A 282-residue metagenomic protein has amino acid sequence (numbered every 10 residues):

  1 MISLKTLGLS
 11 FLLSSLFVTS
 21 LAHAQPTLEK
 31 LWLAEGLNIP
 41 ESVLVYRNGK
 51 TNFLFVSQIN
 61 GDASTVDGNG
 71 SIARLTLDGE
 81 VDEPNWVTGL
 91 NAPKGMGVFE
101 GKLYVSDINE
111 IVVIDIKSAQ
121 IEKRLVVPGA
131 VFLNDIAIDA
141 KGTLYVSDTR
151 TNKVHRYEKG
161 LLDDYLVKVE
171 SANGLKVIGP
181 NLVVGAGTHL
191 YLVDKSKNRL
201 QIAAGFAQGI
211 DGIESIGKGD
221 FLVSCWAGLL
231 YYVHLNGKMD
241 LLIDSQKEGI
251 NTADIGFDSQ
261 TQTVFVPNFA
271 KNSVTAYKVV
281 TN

Functional and structural regions predicted by a protein language model:
G8-T19: Bacterial N-terminal signal peptides
L28-A34, E80-V87, Q120-V126, L161-V167 (+2 more regions): A short beta-strand motif characteristic of beta-propeller blades
L37-T51, G68-N69, V87-K102, I108 (+5 more regions): Beta-rich, blade/repeat-based domains predominating in secreted/periplasmic proteins but also intracellular
V56-D78: Beta-propeller domains
N60-S64, T151-N152, H189-Y191, K271-S273: Short glycine/acidic-enriched loop and turn motifs that connect beta-strands
A73, V112-V113, H155, Y191-L192 (+2 more regions): WD40 beta-propeller blade core
T76-G79, D115-Q120, Y157-L161, D194-N198 (+2 more regions): Short loop/turn segments that connect beta-strands within beta-propeller blades
D254-N282: Blade-level signature of beta-propeller repeat domains, shared across WD40, Kelch, NHL, RCC1 and BNR/Asp-box propellers
